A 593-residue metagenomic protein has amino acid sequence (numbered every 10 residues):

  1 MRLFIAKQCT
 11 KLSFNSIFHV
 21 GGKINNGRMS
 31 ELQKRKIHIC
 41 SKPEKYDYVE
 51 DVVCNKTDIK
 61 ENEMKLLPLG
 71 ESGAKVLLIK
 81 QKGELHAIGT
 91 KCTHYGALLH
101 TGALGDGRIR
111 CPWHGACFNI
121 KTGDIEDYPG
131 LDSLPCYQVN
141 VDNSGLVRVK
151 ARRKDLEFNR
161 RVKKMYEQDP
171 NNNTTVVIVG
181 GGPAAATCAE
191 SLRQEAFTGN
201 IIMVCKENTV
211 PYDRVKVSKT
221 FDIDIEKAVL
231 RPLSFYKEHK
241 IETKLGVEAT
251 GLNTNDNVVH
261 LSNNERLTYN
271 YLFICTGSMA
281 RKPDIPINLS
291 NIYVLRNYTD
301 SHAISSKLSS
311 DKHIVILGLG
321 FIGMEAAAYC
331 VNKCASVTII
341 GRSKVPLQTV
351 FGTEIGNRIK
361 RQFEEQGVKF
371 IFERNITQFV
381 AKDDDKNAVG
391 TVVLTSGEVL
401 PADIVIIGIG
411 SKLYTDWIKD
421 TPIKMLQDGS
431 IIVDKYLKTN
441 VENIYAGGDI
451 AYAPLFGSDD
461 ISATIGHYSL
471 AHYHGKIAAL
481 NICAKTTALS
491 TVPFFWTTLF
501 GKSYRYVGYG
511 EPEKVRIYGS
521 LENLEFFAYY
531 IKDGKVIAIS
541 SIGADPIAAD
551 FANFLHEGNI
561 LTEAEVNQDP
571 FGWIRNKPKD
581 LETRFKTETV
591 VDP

Functional and structural regions predicted by a protein language model:
L12-D106, N140-R153: N-terminal pre-ligand scaffold of iron-sulfur
S41, E71, T198, S234-T268 (+1 more regions): A Rossmann-like FAD-binding core segment of flavoenzymes
I88, L400-M425, K502-T583: C-terminal catalytic lobe of FAD-dependent flavoproteins
P112, F118-G145, K150-V177, V229-V315 (+5 more regions): FAD-binding core/adjacent interface of flavoenzyme oxidoreductases
N171-E242, Y329-F351, D550: Beta1-alpha1 glycine-rich phosphate/pyrophosphate-binding loop at the start of Rossmann-like nucleotide-binding domains
N172-V177, I450-A549, N553: Mid-to-C-terminal Rossmann-like scaffold of FAD/NAD(P)H-dependent oxidoreductases
T209, V215-V229, H313, F321-A381 (+3 more regions): Rossmann-like dinucleotide-binding cores of NAD(P)H-dependent redox enzymes
S290-S310, T391, G397-H474, A564-D569 (+1 more regions): FAD-site-proximal beta/loop scaffold in flavoenzymes
